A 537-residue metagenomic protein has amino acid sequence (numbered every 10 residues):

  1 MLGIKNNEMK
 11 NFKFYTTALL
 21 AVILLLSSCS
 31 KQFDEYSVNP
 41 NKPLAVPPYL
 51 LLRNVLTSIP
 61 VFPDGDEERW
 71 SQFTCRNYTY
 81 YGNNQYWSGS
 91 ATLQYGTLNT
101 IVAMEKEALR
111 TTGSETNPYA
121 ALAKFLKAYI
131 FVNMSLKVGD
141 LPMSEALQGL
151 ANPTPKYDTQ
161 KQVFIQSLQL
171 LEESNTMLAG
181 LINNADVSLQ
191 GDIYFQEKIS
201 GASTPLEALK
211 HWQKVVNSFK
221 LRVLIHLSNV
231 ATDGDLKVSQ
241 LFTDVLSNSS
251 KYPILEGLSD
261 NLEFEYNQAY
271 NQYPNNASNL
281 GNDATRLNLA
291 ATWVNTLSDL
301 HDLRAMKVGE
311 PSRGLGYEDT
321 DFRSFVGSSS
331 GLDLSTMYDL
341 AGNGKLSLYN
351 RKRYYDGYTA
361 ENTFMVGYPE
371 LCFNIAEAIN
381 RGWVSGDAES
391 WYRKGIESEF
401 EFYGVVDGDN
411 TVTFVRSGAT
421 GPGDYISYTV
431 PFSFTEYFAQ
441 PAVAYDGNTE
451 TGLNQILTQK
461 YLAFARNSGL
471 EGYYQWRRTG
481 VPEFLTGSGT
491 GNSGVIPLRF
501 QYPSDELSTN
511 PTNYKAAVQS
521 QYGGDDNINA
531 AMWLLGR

Functional and structural regions predicted by a protein language model:
M1-V38: Bacterial Sec-dependent N-terminal signal peptides
L25-D34, W70-N77, S135-E145, E265 (+1 more regions): Short, compositionally biased low-complexity segments
C29-Y80, Q85-Y86, T92-Y95, A103 (+2 more regions): Membrane-proximal, proline-rich intrinsically disordered regions
Q72-L126, I130-G408, D446-T451, Q459: Structured, solvent-exposed acidic/aromatic patches
F400-R537: C-terminal functional modules
